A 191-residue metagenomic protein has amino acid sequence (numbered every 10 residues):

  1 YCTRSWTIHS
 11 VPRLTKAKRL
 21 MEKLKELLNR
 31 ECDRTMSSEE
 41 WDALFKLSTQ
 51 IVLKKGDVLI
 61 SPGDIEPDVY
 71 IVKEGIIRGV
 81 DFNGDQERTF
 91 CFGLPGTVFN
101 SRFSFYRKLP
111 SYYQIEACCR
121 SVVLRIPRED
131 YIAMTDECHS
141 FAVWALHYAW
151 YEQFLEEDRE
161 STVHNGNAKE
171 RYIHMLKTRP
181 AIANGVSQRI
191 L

Functional and structural regions predicted by a protein language model:
V11-R13: Short, low-complexity, intrinsically disordered N-terminal modules that encode targeting/processing signals
K16-T49, S104: Cyclic nucleotide-binding regulatory module and flanking cytosolic helices
L20-N29, E40, R107-E137: Short, structured interface segments that constitute the first stable element of a domain
C32, D57-C119: Cyclic nucleotide-binding regulatory domains
I51-L53: Generic detection of short hydrophobic beta-strand segments and adjacent strand-loop junctions
E116-L191: Polybasic "coupling" helices that flank or enter modular domains
